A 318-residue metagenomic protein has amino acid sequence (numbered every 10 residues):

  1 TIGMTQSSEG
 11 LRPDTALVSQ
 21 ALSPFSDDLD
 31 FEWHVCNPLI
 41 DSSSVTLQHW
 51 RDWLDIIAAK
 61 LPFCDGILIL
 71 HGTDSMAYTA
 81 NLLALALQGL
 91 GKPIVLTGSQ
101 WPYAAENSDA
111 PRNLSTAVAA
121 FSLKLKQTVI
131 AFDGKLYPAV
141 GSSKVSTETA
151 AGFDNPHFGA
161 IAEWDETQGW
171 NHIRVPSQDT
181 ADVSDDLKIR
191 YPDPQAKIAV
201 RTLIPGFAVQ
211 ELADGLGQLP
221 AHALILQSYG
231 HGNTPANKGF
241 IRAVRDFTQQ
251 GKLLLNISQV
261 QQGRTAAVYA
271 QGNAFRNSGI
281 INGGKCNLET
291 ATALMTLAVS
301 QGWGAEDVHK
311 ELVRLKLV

Functional and structural regions predicted by a protein language model:
T1-A59, R242, D246, Q262: ATP/NTP phosphate-donor binding region
G3-S8, A80-N81, E106-D109, A139-K144 (+1 more regions): Short acidic, glycine/serine/threonine-rich loops at helix termini
L17-S26, P138-H231, A236, K316-V318: Accessory alpha-helical/coil subdomains and C-terminal extensions that flank or cap enzyme catalytic cores
P62-M76, L219-G232: Short acidic, glycine-rich surface-loop motifs adjacent to enzyme active sites
I69-H71, V95-G98, V129-G134, T202 (+2 more regions): Short beta-strand segments
I69-K92, A236-A243, A270: Short Gly/Thr/Asp-enriched flexible loops that form oxyanion-binding sites at enzyme active sites
L96-E166: Internal gly/pro-rich beta-alpha loop/helix module that stabilizes soluble enzyme cofactors or their anionic handles
H231-V318: C-terminal non-catalytic interaction/assembly regions of soluble proteins
